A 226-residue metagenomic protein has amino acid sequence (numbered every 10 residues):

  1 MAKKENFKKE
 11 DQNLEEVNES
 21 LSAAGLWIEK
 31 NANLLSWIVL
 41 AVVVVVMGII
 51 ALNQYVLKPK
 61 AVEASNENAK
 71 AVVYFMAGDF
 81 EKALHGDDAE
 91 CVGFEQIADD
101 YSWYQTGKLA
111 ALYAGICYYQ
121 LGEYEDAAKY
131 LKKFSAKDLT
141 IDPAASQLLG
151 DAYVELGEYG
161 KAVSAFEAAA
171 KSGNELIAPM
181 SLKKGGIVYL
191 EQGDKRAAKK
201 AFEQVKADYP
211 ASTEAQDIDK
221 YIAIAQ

Functional and structural regions predicted by a protein language model:
A2-A41: N-terminal positive-inside, membrane-proximal cytosolic segments immediately preceding the first
A98-G107, L121, S135-P143, K171-A178 (+2 more regions): Short solvent-exposed coil/turn linkers within tandem alpha-helical repeat scaffolds
S102-G157: Structured, soluble extracytoplasmic/luminal domains of envelope-associated proteins
